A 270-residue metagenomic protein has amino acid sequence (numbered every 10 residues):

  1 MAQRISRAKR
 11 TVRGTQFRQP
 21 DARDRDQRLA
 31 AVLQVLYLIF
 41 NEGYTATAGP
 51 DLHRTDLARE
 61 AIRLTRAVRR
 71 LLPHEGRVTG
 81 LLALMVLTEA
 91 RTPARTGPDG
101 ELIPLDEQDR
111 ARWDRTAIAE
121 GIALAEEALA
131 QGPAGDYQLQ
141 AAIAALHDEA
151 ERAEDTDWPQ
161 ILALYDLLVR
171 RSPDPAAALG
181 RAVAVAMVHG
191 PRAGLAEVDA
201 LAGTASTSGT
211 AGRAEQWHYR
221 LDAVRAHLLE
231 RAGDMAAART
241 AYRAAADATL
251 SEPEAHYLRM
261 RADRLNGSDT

Functional and structural regions predicted by a protein language model:
A2-D166: Amphipathic helix-loop-helix modules that constitute alpha-helical solenoid scaffolds
A61, V68, A90, A128 (+6 more regions): Alpha-helical solenoid scaffolds that mediate protein-protein interactions, centered on TPR/SEL1-like repeats but also
T65, L72, G132, S172 (+2 more regions): Alpha-helical junction/boundary sensor with strong preference for TPR arrays
R69, L82, L162, R181 (+6 more regions): Heptad-repeat amphipathic alpha-helical coiled-coil interaction surface used for oligomerization/assembly
R77, D136, Q140, A176-A177 (+2 more regions): Start-of-helix register in tetratricopeptide repeats
L81, M85-T88, Q140, A144 (+4 more regions): "A position-specific structural signal for the A-helix of alpha-solenoid helical repeats
E89, R152-D155, V188-H189, A232 (+1 more regions): Structural motif corresponding to the intra-repeat A-B loop/turn of tetratricopeptide repeats
